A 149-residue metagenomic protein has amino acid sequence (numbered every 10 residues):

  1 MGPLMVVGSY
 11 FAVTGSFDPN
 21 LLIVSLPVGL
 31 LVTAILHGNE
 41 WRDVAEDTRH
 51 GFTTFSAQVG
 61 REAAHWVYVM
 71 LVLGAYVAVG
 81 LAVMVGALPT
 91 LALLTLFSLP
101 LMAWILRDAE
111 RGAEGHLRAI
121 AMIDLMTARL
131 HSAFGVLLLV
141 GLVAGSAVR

Functional and structural regions predicted by a protein language model:
M1-Y10, V28, A57-R61, I123-V136: Small-residue-rich segments of transmembrane alpha-helices in multi-pass membrane proteins, especially helix faces
P3-G8, L26-W41, S98-R111: Transmembrane alpha-helical segments that form the membrane-embedded catalytic/substrate-channel core of multi-pass
V7-L26, V77-L91, L139-R149: Helix-coil boundary and interhelical linker segments in multi-pass alpha-helical membrane proteins
G15-P19, W41-T48, A109-I120: A cytosolic-side transmembrane-helix exit/cap motif
I23, M70-L73, R129, A133: Hydrophobic residues within alpha-helical transmembrane segments of multi-pass solute transporters/permease subunits
G29-L73: Solvent-exposed interhelical
V72-G115: Transmembrane helix-loop-helix
W104-G135: Interfacial loop-to-transmembrane junctions
